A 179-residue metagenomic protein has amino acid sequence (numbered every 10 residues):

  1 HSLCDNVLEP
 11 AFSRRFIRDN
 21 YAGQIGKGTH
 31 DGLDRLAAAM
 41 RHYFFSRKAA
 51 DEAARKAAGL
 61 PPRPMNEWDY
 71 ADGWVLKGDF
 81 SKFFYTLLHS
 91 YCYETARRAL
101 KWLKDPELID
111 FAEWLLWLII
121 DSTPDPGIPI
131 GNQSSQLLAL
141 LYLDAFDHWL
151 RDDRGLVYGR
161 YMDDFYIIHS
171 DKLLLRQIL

Functional and structural regions predicted by a protein language model:
S2, N6-Y21: Electropositive, glycine- and tryptophan-enriched low-complexity nucleic-acid-binding patches
P10-A11, G28, F83: A short acidic, glycine/proline-enriched capping/turn motif at secondary-structure boundaries, especially helix N-cap
F16-I25, A50-A54: Short, glycine/acidic-rich hinge or "gate" loops at secondary-structure transitions that mediate conformational
D19, D31-G32, A39: A gly/proline- and charged-residue-enriched helix-loop-helix capping module
G23-G32, Y166-H169: Beta-rich nucleic-acid/ligand-interaction surfaces
A37-L179: Conserved polymerase palm-domain catalytic core
